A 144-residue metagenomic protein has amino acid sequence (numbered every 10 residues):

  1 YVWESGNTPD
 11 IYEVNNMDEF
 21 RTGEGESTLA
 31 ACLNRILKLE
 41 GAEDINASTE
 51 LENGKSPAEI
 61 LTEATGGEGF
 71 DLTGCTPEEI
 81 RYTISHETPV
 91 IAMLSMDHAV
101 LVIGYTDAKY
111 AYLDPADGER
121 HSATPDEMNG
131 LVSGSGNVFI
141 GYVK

Functional and structural regions predicted by a protein language model:
Y1-G25, L29-K144: Conserved active-site-adjacent core of cysteine acyl-enzyme catalytic domains
